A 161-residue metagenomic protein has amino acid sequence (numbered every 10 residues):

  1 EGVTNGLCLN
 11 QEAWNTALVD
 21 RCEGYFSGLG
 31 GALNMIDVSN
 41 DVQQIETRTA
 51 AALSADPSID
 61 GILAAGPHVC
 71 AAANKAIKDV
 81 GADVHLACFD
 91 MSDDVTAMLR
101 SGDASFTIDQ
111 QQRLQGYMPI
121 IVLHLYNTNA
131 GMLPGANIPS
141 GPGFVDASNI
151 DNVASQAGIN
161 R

Functional and structural regions predicted by a protein language model:
E1-G2, G28, A51-A55, A76-V80 (+5 more regions): Structured segments of extracytoplasmic/periplasmic soluble domains in secreted or envelope-associated proteins
E1-G6, D20, Q43-E46, S92-V95 (+1 more regions): Hydrophobic alpha-helical segments within soluble ligand-binding/sensing domains
T4, D60, S105: Conserved acidic residues
N5-G31, D37-Q44: Extracytoplasmic ligand-binding site segments that recognize negatively charged/polar headgroups
L9, A13, A17, G28-A32 (+1 more regions): Hinge/cleft segment of the Venus flytrap/periplasmic-binding protein
L9-N10, M35, S101-R113: Short beta-strand elements at the ligand-binding edges of bilobed clamshell
W14-L18, V38, V42, L63-G66 (+1 more regions): Solvent-exposed, acidic/flexible segments
Y25, N34, V38-M98: Hydrophobic alpha-helical
